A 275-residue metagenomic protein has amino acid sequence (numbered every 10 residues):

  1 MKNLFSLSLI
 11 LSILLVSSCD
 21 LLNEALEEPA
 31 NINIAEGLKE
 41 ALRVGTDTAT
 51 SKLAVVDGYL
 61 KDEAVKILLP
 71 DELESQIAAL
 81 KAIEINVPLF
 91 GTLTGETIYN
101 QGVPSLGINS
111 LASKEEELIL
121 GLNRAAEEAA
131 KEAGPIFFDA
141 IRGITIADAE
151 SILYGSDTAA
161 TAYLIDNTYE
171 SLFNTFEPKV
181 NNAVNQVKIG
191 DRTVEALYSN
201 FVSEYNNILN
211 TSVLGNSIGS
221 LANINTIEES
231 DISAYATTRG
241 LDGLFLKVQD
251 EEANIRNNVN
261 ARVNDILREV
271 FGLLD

Functional and structural regions predicted by a protein language model:
K2-I10: Sec-dependent signal peptide recognition, specifically the positively charged N-region followed immediately by
L15-S18: C-terminal motif of bacterial Sec signal peptides marking the signal peptidase cleavage site
D20-N23: Bacterial signal peptide processing site
N33-E72: Post-signal-peptide N-terminal segment of Sec-exported extracytoplasmic proteins
Y59-R124: Signal peptide-directed extracytoplasmic domains
G107-A183: Mid-length scaffold segments of soluble, non-membrane domains
N167, P178-T211, G215: Extended amphipathic alpha-helical segments with heptad-repeat/coiled-coil character used for oligomerization, fusion
I224-D275: A cross-kingdom marker for long, charged
